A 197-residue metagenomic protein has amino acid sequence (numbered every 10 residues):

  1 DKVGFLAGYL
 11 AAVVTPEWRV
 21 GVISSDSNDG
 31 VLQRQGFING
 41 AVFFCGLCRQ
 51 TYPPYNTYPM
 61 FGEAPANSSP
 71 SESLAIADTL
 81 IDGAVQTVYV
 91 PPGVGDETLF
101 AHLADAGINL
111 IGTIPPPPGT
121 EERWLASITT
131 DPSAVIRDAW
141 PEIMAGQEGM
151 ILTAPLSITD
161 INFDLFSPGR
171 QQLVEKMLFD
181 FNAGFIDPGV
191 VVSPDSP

Functional and structural regions predicted by a protein language model:
D1-P197: A residue-level marker of the well-folded mature domains of exported/periplasmic proteins
